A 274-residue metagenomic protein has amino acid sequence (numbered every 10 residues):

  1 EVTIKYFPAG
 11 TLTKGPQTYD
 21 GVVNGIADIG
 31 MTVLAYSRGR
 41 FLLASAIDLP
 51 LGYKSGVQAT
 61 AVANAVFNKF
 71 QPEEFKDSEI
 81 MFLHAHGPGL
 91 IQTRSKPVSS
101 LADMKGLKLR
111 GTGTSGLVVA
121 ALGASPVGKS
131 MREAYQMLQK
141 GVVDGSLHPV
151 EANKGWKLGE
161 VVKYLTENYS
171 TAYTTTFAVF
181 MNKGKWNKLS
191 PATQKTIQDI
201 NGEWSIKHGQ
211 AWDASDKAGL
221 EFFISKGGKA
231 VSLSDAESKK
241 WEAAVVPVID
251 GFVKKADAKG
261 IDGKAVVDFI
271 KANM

Functional and structural regions predicted by a protein language model:
E1-Q58, V66, E73-M274: N-terminal secretory/targeting leader peptides
